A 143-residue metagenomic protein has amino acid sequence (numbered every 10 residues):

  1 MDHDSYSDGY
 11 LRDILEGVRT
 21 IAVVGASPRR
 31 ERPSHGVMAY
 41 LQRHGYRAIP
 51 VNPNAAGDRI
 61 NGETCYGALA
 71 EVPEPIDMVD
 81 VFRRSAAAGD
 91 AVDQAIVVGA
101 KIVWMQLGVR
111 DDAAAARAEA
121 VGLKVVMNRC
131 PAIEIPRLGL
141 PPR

Functional and structural regions predicted by a protein language model:
M1-S7, D58-E74, D80-G89: Glycine-rich, highly charged phosphate/nucleotide-binding loops
G17, E74-M78, G99: Alpha-helix C-terminal capping/helix-to-coil transition sites in glycosyltransferase folds
R29-R32, A39-R59: NAD(P)-binding Rossmann-fold cofactor-contacting core
P50-V51, M105, V125-N128: General beta-strand structural signal in soluble alpha/beta enzymes
E74, D111-I135: Short acidic, glycine/proline-enriched helix-loop-strand junctions
A95-A118: ADP-ribose/adenylate-binding Rossmann-like module
E134-R143: A charged, well-structured terminal subsegment
